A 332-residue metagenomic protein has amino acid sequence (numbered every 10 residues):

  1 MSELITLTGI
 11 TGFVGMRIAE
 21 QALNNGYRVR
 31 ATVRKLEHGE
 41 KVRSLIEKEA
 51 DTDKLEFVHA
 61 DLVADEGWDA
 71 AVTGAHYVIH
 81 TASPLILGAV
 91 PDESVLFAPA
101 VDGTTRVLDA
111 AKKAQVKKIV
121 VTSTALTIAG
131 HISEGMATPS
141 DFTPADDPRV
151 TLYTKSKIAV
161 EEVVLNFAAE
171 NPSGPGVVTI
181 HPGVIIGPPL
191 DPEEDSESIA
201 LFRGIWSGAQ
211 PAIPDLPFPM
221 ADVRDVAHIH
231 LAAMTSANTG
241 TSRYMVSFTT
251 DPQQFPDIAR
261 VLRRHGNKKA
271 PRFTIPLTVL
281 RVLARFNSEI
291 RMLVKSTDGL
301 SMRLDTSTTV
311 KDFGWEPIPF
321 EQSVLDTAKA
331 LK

Functional and structural regions predicted by a protein language model:
E3-Y27, T32: N-terminal Rossmann NAD(P)H-binding glycine-rich loop of SDR-like oxidoreductase domains
E37-H38, E47-D102: NAD(P)H-binding glycine-rich loop region in Rossmannoid oxidoreductase-like domains and their noncatalytic homologs
P84, V90-T151: Conserved Rossmann-fold NAD(P)-dependent oxidoreductase catalytic core, especially the SDR/UDP-sugar
A89, A145-R149, D191-P192, I199-D225: A conserved pocket-lining segment of Rossmann-fold NAD(P)-dependent short-chain dehydrogenase/reductase
P148-V177: Active-site Tyr-X1-5-Lys
P172-P175, G187-A200, A233-Y244: Glycine/proline-rich active-site loop of Rossmann-fold NAD(P)-dependent oxidoreductases
P217, I229-I290, F320-K332: Mid/C-terminal beta-alpha module of Rossmann-like enzyme folds, strongest in SDR-family dehydrogenases/epimerases
L283-E316: Conserved C-terminal active-site "lid" loop/helix of NAD(P)H-dependent oxidoreductases that clamps the redox cofactor
